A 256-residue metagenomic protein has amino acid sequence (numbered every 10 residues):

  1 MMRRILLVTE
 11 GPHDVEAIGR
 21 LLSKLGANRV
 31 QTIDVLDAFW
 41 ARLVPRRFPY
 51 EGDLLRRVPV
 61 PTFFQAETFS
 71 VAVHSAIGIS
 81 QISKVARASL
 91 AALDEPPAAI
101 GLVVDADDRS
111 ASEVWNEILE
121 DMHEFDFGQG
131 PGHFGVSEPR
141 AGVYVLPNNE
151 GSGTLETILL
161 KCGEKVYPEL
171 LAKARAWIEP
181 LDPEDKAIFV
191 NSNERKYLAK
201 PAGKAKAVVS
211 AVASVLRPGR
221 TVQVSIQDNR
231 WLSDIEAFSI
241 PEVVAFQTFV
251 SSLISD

Functional and structural regions predicted by a protein language model:
M1-A88, A98, D121: Domain-level signal for Mg2+-assisted phosphodiester chemistry and nucleotide/NA-binding surfaces in nucleic-acid
L7-V8, A72, V104, D108 (+1 more regions): Short, charged/polar micro-motifs that form catalytic or ligand-binding hotspots
L22-R29, A86-L90, I118-D126, G163 (+2 more regions): Hydrophobic, Leu/Ile/Phe/Ala-enriched alpha-helical segments that form helix-helix packing faces
I77, E113, K200, A237 (+1 more regions): Alpha-helix boundary/N-cap detector
I77-K84, N148-L155, W231: A short acidic, often aromatic-flanked loop/helix-cap motif at beta-alpha or helix-coil junctions that lines enzyme
L93-P96: Acidic, polar low-complexity intrinsically disordered regions
A98-P218: Activity-critical C-terminal alpha-helical subdomain
K204-D256: Structured mid-to-C-terminal alpha-helical surface segments
